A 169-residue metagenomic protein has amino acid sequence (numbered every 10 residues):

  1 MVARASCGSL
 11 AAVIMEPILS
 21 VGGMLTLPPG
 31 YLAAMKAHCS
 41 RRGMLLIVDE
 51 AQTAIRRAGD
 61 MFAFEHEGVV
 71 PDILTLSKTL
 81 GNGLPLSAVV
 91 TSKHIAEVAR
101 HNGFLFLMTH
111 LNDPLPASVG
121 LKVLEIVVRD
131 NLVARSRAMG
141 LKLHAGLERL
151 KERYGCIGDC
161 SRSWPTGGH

Functional and structural regions predicted by a protein language model:
M1-H169: Conserved N-terminal phosphate-binding loop of PLP-dependent enzymes in the Aspartate aminotransferase
